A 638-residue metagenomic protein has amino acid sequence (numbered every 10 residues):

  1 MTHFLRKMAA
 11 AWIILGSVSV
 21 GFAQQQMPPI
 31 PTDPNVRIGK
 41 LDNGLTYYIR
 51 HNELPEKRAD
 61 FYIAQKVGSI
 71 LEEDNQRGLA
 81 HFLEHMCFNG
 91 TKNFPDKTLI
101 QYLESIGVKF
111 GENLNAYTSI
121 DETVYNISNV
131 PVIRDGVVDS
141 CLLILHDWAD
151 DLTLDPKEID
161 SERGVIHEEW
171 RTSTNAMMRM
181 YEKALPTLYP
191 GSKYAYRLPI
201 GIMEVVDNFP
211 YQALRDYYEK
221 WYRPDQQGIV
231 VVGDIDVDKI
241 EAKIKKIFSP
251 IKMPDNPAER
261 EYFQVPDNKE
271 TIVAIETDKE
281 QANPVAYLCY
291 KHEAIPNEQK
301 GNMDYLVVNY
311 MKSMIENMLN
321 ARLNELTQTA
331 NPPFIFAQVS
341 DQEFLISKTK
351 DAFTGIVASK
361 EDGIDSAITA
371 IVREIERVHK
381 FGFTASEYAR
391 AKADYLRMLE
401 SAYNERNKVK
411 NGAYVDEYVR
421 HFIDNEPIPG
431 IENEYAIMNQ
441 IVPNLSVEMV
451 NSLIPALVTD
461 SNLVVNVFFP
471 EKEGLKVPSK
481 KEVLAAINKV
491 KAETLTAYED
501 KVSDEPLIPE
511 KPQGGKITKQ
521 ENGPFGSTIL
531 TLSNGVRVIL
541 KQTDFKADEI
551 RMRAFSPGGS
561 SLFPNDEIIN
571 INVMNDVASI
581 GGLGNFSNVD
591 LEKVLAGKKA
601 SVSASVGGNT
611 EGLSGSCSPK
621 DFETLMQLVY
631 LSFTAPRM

Functional and structural regions predicted by a protein language model:
M1-Q25: Bacterial Sec-dependent N-terminal signal peptides
W12, A23-Y48, D236-Y310, I315-N324 (+4 more regions): Proteolytic maturation boundary segments
R50, P55-E72, L79-A80, K97-D147 (+8 more regions): M16 family metallopeptidases and their MPP-like homologs
Y117-V124, S161-W170, N175: Short, structured secondary-structure elements that scaffold catalytic or ligand/cofactor-binding regions
D151, R163, S173, M177 (+3 more regions): Non-catalytic, conformational "gating/processing" segments within enzyme and secreted inhibitor domains
V206-L214: Alpha-helical scaffold elements lining the catalytic groove of polysaccharide deacetylases
